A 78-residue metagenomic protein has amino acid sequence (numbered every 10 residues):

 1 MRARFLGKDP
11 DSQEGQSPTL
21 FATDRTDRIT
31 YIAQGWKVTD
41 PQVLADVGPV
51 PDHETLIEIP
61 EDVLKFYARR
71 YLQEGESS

Functional and structural regions predicted by a protein language model:
M1-S17: Short, charged/polar N-terminal "headpieces" of proteins
R4-G7, F21, Q34, E58: Residues in well-ordered beta-strands of folded domains
P10, K37, V63: A broadly conserved detector of short glycine/acidic/proline-rich loop/turn motifs that flank catalytic sites and bind
S12, T26-D27, K65, R70: A generic structural micro-environment signature that highlights single residues at secondary-structure boundaries
E14-E54: A short, structured beta-strand/loop element
G48-S78: C-terminal structural segments of small proteins and small subunits
